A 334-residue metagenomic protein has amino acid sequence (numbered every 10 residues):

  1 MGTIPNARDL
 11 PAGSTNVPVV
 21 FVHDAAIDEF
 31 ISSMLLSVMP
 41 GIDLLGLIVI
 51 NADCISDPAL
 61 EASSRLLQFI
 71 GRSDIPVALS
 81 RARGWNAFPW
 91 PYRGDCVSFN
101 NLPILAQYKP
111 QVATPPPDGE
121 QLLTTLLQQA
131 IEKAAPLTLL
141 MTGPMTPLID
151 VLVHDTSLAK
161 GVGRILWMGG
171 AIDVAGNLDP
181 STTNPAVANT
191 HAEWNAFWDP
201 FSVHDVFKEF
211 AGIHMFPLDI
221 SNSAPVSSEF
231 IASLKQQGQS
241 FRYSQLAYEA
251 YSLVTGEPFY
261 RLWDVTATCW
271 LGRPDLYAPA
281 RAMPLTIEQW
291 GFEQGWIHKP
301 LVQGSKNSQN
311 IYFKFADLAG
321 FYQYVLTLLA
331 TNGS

Functional and structural regions predicted by a protein language model:
G2-N6, L10-V17, L60-I131, V302-A316 (+2 more regions): Metal-dependent C-N hydrolase catalytic cores
G2-R65, K109-M215, S221: Active-site histidine-anchored catalytic micro-motif
G2-V17, I31-L44, W194-F197, F201 (+1 more regions): Conformational coupling and interaction surfaces
L45-G46, D74-L79, L285: Short N-terminal amphipathic alpha-helices
C54-P58, N86, A171-A175, T286-Q303: Short, mixed-charge aromatic SLiMs
F88-W90, G176-L178, V226-S228: Short, well-ordered secondary-structure micro-motifs
P91-S98, D179-T183, I231: Short, surface-exposed amphipathic charged segments that create phosphate/polyanion-binding patches used for binding
